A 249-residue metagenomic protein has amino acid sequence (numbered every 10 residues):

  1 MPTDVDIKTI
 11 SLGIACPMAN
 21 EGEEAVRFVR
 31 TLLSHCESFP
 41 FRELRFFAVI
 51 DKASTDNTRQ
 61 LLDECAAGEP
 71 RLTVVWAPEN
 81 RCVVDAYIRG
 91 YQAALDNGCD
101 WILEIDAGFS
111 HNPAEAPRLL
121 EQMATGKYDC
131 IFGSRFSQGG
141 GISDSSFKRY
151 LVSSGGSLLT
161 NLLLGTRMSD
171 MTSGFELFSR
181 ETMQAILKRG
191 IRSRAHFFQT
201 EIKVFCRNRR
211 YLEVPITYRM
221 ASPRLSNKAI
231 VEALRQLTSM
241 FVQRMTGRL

Functional and structural regions predicted by a protein language model:
M1-L12, D51, G165, K188-L249: Hydrophobic helical membrane-anchoring modules
I10-C16, L32, L44-I50: Hydrophobic targeting segments
E21-E24, S54, N112: Donor nucleotide-sugar binding loop of glycosyltransferases
E21-E37: Short, well-formed alpha-helical segments that are part of the catalytic scaffolds of diverse glycosyltransferases
P40-A53, V75-A77: Short beta-strand/loop segment that forms part of the nucleotide-sugar
I50-Q60, F109: A conserved acidic beta->alpha catalytic loop
A77-D96, P113-H196, M220-V231: Acceptor/aglycone-binding surface of glycosyltransferases and processive sugar-polymer synthases
C99-S110: Short beta-strand-to-loop acidic/aromatic patch adjacent to the donor-nucleotide binding site
